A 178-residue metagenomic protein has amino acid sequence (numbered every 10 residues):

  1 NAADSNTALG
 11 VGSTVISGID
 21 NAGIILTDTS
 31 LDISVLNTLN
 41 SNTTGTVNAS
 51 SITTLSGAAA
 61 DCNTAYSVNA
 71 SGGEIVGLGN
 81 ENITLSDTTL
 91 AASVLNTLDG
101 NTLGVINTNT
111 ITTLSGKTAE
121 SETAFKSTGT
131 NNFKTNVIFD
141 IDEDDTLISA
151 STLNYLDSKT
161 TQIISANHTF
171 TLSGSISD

Functional and structural regions predicted by a protein language model:
N1-D178: General marker for long, soluble alpha-helical cores
